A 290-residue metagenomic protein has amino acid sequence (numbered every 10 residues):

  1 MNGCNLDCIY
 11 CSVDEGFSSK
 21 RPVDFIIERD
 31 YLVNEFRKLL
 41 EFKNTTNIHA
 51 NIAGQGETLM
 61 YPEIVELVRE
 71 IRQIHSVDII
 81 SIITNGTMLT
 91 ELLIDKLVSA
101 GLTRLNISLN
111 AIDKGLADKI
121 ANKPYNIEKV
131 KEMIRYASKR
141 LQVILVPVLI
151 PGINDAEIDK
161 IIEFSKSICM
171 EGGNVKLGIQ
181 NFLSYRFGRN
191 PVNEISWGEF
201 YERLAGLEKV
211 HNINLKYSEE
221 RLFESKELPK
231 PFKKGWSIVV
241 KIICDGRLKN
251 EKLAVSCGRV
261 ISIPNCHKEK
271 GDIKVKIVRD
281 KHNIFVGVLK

Functional and structural regions predicted by a protein language model:
M1-Y31: Canonical Radical SAM [4Fe-4S] cluster-binding loop centered on the CxxxCxxC motif and its immediate flanking residues
S18-R21, K114-I120, Y185-N190: A short acidic, helix-capping loop that chelates divalent metal ions and anchors anionic groups
N34-Q55: Short Fe-S-cluster ligation motifs
L40-K43, V98, K166-M170: Non-catalytic positions within long, well-ordered alpha-helices that form the structural scaffold/packing of enzyme
T46-H49, Y61-L149, D155, I162: Radical SAM/AdoMet-radical enzyme domain recognition
E128-R189, E199-E219: Conserved C-terminal portion of the radical SAM core fold that forms the substrate/S-adenosylmethionine-binding
E220-K290: Terminal RNA-binding accessory module
